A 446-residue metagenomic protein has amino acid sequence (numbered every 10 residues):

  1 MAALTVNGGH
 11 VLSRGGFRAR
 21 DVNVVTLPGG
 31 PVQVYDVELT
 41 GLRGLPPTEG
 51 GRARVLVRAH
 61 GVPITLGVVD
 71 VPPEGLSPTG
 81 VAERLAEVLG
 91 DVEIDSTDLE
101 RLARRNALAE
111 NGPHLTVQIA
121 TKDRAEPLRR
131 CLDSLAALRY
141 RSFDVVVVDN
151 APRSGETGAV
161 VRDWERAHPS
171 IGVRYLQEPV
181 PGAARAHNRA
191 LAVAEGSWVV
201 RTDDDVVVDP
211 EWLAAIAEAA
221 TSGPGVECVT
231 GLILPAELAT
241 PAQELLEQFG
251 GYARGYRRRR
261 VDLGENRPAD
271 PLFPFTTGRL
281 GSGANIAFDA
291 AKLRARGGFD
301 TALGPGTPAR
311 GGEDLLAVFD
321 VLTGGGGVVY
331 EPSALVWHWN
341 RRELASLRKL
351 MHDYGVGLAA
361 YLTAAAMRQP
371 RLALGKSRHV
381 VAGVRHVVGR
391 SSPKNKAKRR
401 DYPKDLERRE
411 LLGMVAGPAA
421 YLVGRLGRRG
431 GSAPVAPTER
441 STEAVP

Functional and structural regions predicted by a protein language model:
G15, V22-V32, V37-G50, L56-V62 (+2 more regions): N-proximal low-complexity "stem/linker" segments adjacent to membrane-targeting elements
S134-Q177: Acidic donor-binding segment of Leloir-type glycosyltransferases
E178-A194: Glycine-rich, basic loop-to-helix element that forms the pyrophosphate-binding segment of sugar-nucleotide handling
V199: Short aromatic/hydrophobic "clamp" motif used to bind/position activated sugar donors
E211-R254: Conserved donor NDP-sugar-binding/catalytic core segment of glycosyltransferases
F249-G278: Short, flexible, basic/aromatic active-site loop/helix in glycosyltransferases
G281-A284, P305-A317: Acidic donor-binding loop at a coil-to-helix junction in glycosyltransferase catalytic cores that engages
L350-D353, R368-P446: Non-catalytic, C-terminal membrane-associated alpha-helical segments of glycosyltransferases
